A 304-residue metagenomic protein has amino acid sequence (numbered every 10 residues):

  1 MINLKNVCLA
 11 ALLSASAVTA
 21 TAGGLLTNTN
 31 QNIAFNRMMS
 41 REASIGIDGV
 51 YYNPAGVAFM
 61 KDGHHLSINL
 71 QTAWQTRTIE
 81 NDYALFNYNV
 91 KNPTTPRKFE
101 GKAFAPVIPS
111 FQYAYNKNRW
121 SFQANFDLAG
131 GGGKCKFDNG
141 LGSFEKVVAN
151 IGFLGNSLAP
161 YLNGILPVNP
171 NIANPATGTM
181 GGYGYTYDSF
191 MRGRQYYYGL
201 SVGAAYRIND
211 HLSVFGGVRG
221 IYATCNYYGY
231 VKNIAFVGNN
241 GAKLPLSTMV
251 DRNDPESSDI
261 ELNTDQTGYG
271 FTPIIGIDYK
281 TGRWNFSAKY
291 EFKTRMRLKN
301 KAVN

Functional and structural regions predicted by a protein language model:
M1-C8: Bacterial N-terminal signal peptides that target proteins for export
N3, T19-A20, Y185: Intrinsic low-complexity, intrinsically disordered segments enriched in polar/basic residues
L4, S16-A17, G270: N-terminal hydrophobic or amphipathic segments with adjacent small-residue motifs that include Sec signal peptides
K5, G101, R192, Y196: Catalytic cores of large soluble enzymes that bind and process phosphate-bearing ligands
C8, V18-K136, N150: N-terminal, post-signal peptide beta-strand-biased segments of exported outer-membrane/organellar beta-barrel and other
G23-S40, S44-I45, I108, A114-N304: Outer-membrane beta-barrel porins/channels
